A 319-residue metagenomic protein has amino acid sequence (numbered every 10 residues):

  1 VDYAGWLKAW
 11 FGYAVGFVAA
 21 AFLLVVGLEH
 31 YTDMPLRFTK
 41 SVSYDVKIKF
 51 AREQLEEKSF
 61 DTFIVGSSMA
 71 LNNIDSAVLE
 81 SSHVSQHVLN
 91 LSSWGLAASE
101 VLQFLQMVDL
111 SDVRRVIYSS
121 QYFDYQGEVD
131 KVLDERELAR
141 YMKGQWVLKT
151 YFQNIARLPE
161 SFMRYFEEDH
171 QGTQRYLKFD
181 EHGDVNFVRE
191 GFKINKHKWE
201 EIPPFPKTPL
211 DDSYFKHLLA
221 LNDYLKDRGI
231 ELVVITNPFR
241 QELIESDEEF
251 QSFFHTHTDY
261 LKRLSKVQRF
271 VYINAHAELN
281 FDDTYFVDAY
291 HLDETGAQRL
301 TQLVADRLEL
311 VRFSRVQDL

Functional and structural regions predicted by a protein language model:
V1-A9: N-terminal Lys/Arg-rich, disordered targeting/topogenic segments
A9-H30: Hydrophobic membrane-insertion alpha-helices, especially the h-region of bacterial N-terminal signal peptides
Y31-A51: Alpha-helical transmembrane signal-anchor/signal-peptide segments
K58, V65, M69-K149: Membrane-embedded segments
S120, V129-E231, L319: Secreted/periplasmic serine-hydrolase-like ester/acetyl group-modifying domain
N222-E249: Active-site segments of SGNH/GDSL-like serine hydrolases that catalyze O-acetyl group transfer/hydrolysis on lipids
Q241-N274: Substrate-gating cap/lid alpha-helix
D288-L319: Histidine-centered active-site loop/cap adjacent to the catalytic His in serine esterases/O-acetyl transfer systems
